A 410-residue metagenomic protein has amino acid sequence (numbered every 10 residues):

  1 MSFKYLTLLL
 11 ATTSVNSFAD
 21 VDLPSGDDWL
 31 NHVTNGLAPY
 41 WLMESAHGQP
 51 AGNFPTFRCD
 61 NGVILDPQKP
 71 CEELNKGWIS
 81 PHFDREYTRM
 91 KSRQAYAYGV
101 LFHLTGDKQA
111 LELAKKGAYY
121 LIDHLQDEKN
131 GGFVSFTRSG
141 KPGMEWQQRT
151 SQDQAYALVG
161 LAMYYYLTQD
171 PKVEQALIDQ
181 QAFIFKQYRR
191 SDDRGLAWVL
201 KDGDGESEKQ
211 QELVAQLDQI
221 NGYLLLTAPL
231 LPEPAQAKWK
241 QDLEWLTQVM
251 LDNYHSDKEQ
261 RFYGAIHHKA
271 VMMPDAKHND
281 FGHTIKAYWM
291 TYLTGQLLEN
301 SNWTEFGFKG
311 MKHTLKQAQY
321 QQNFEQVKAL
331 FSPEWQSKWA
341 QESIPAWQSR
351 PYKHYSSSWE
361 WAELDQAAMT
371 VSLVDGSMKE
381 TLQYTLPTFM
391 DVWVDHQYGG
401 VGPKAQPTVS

Functional and structural regions predicted by a protein language model:
M1-L8: Sec-dependent signal peptide recognition, specifically the positively charged N-region followed immediately by
L8-L10, D170: Short linear sequence elements within intrinsically disordered, low-complexity coil regions
T12-N16: N-terminal signal peptide c-region/cleavage motif recognized by signal peptidases
F18-S410: Glycan-recognition and catalytic cores of secretory/periplasmic carbohydrate-active enzymes
